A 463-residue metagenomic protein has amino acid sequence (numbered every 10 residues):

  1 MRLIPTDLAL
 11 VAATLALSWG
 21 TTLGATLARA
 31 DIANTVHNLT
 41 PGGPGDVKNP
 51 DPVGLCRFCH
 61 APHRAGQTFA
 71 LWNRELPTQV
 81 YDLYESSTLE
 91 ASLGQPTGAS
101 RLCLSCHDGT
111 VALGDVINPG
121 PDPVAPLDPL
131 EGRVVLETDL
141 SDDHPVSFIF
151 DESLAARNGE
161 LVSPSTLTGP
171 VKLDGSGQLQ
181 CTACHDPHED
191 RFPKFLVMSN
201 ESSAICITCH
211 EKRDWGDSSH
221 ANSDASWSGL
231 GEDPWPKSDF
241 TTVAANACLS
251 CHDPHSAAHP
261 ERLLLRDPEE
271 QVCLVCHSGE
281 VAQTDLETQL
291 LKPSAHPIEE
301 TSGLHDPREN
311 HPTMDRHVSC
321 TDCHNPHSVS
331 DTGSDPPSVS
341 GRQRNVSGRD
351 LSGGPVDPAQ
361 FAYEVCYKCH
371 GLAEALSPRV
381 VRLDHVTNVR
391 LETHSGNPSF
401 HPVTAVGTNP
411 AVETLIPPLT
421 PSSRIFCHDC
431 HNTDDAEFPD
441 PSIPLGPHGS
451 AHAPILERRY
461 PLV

Functional and structural regions predicted by a protein language model:
M1-A13, W19: Bacterial N-terminal signal peptides that target proteins for export
L17-L27: C-terminal segment of classical bacterial N-terminal signal peptides
A25-R57, A61-V463: C-type cytochrome heme-c attachment and multiheme electron-transfer modules
